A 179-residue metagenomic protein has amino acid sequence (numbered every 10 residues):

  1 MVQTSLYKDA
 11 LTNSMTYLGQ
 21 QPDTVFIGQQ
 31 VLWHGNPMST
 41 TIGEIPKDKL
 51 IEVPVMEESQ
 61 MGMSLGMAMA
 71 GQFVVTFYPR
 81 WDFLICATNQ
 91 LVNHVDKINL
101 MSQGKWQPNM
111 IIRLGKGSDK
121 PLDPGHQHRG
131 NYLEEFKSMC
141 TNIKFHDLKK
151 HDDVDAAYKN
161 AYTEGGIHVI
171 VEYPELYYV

Functional and structural regions predicted by a protein language model:
M1-Y178: Thiamine diphosphate
